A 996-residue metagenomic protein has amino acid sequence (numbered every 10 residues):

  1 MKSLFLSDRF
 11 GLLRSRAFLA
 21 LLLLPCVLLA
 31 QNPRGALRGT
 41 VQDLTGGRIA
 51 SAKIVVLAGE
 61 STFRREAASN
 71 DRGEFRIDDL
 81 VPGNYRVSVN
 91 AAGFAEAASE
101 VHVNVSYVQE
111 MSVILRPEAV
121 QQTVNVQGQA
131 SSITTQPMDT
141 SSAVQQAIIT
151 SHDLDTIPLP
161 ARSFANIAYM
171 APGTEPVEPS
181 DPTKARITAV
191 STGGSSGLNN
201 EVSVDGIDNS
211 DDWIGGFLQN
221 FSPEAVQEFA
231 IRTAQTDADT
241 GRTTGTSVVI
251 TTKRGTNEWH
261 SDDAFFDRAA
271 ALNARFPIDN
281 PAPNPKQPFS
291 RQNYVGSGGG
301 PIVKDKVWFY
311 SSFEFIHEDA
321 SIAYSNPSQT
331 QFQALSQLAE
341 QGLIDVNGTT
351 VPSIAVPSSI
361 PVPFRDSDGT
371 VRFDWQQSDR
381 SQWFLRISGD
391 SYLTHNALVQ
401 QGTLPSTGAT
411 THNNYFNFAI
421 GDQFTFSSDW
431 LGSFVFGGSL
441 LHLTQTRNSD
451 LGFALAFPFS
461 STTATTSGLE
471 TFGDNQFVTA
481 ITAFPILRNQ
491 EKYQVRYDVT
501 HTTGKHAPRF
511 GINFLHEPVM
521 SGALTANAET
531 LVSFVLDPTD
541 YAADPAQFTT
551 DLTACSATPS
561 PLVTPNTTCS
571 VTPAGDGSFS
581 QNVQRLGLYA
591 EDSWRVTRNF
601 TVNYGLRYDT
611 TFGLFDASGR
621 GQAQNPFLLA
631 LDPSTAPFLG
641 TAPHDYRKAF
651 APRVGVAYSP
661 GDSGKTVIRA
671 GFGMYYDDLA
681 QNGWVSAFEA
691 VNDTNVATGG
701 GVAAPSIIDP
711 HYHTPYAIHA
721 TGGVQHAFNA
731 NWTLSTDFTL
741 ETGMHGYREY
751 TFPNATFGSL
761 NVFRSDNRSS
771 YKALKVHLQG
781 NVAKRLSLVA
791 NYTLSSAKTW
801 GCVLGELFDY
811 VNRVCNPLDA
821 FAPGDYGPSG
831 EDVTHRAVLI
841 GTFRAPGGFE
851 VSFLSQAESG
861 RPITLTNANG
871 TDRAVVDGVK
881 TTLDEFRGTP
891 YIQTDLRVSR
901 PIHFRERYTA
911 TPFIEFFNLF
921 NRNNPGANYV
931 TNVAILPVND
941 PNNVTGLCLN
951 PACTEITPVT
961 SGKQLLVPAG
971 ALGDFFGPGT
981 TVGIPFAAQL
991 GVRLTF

Functional and structural regions predicted by a protein language model:
L4-F5, F10, L21-M138, S142-V144 (+3 more regions): Periplasm-facing N-terminal accessory domains of Gram-negative outer-membrane beta-barrel systems
F94-A95, S99-R116, V120-R254, A271-N273 (+8 more regions): Periplasmic N-terminal accessory/gating domains of Gram-negative outer-membrane beta-barrel systems
G128, D263-A269, S311-F315, L385-G389 (+8 more regions): Transmembrane beta-barrel strands of outer-membrane/channel proteins
F164, V177, L455-F457, T465-F472 (+7 more regions): Solvent-exposed loop/turn elements at secondary-structure boundaries
T188, T244-T246, Q292-G296, S367-V371 (+14 more regions): Hydrophobic, lipid-facing positions within transmembrane beta-strands of outer-membrane proteins
Q219-P223, S290, N599, A703 (+2 more regions): Short, solvent-exposed micro-motifs at the edges of structured domains
R254-G255, I302-K304, W375-D379, F424-W430 (+19 more regions): Outer-membrane beta-barrel strand-turn architecture
R365, W375-E591, P753-N754, G758-N767 (+1 more regions): Replace "related TpsB outer-membrane translocases also match" with "some related outer-membrane beta-barrels such as
